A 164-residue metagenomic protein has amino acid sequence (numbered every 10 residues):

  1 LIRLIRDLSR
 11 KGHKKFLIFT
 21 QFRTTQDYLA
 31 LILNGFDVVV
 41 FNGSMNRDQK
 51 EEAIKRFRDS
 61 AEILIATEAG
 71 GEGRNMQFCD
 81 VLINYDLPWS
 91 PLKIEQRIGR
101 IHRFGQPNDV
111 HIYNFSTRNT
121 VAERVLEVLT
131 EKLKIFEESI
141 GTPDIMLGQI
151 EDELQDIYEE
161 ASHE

Functional and structural regions predicted by a protein language model:
L1-Q21, Y28: Conserved interdomain hinge at the start of the Helicase C-terminal
T20-N42: Conserved helicase motor "Helicase C" RecA-like lobe of SF1/SF2 P-loop NTPases
R23-T25, M45-R47, G70-E72, P88-P91 (+2 more regions): Conserved nucleotide-binding/hydrolysis micro-motifs of P-loop NTPases
Q26-D27, E51, I65-D80, I98-Q106: SF2 helicase motor core recognition
F36-G70: Conserved helicase ATPase core of P-loop NTP-dependent helicases/translocases
R74-L87, V110-N114: A short beta-strand element within the Helicase C-terminal
S90-I112, L129: Conserved SF2 helicase motif VI
N108-E164: C-terminal accessory region of SF2 helicases/translocases
